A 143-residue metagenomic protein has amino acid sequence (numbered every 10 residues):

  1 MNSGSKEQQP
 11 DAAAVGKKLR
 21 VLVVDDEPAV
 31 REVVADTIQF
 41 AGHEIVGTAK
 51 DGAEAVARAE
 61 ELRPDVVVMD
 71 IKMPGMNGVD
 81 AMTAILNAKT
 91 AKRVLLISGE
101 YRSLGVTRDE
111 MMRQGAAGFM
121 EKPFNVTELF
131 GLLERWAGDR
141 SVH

Functional and structural regions predicted by a protein language model:
P28-G47, Q114: Two-component/phosphorelay signaling modules centered on CheY-like receiver
D51-E54, N77-D80: Acidic catalytic/metal-coordinating carboxylates
E60-L62, I85-K92, Q114: Conserved phosphotransfer cores of two-component systems
D70: Active-site residues of response regulator receiver
M73: Receiver (REC) domain active-site loop signature in two-component systems and cognate sites in sensor histidine kinases
D80, Y101-M120, G131: Alpha4 helix (beta4-alpha4-beta5 surface) of REC/receiver domains from two-component response regulators
I97-G99: Hydrophobic/aromatic residues positioned on beta-strands within the core alpha/beta folds
F124-E134: C-terminal output helix
